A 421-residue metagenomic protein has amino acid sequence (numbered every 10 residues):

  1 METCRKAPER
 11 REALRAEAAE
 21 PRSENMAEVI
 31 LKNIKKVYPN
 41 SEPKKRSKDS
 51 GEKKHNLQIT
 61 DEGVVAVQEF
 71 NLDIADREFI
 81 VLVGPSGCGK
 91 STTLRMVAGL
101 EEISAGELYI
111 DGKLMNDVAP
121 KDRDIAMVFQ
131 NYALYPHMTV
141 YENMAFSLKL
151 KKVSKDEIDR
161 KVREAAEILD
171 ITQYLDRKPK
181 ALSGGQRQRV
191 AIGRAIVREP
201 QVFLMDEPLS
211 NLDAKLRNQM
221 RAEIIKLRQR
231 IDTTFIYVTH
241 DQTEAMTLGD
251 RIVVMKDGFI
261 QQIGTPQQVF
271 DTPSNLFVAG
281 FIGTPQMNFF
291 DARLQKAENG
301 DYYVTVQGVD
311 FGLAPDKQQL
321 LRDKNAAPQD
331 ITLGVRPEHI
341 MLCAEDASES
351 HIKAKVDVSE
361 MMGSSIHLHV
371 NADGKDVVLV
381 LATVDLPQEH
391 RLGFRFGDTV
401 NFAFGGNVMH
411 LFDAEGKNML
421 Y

Functional and structural regions predicted by a protein language model:
F70-V81: Pre-Walker A (P-loop) beta-loop-beta motif of ABC nucleotide-binding domains
V83-P85: The feature captures the beta-strand-to-loop junction immediately N-terminal to the Walker
A98: Helix-to-loop junction immediately C-terminal to a conserved catalytic motif
S104-E107, E157, D257, M409: Conserved coupling/switch loops of ABC nucleotide-binding domains, chiefly the family-specific signature
G106-L114: Conserved ABC transporter NBD signature motif
P120-F281: ABC ATPase nucleotide-binding domains
M287, K296-Y421: Non-catalytic connector elements of ABC transporters
